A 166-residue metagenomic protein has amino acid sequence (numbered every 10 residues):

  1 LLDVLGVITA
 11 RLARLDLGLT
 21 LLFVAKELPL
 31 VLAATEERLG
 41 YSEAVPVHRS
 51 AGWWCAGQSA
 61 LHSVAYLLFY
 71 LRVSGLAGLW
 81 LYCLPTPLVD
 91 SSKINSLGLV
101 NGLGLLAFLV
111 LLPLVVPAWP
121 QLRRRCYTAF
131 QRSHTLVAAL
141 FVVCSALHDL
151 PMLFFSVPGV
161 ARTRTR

Functional and structural regions predicted by a protein language model:
L1-R166: FNR-like FAD-binding dehydrogenase module
